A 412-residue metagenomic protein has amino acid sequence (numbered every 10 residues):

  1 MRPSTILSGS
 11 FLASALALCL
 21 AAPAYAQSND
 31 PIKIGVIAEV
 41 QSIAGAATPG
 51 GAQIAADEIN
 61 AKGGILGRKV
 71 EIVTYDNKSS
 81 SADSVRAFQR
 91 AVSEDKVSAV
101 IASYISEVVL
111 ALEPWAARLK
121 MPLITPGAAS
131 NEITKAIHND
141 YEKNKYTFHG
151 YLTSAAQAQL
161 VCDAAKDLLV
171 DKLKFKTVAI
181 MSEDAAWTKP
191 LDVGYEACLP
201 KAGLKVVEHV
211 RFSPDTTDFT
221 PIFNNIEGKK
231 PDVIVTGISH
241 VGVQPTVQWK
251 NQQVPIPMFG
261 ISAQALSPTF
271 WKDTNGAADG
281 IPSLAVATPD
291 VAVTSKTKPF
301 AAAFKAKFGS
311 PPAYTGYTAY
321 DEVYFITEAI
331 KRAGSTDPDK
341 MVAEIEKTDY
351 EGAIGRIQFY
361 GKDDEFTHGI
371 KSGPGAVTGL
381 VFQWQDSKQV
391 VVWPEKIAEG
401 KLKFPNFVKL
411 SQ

Functional and structural regions predicted by a protein language model:
M1-K33, A61, S411-Q412: Short, low-complexity disordered leader/linker segments with a strong preference for bacterial N-terminal type II
Y25-V36, G63-K69, L168-K176: Immediate post-signal peptide segment of exported/extracytoplasmic ligand-binding proteins
P31, A44-Q53, K62-H138, G150 (+2 more regions): Beta-alpha junction/loop-to-helix N-cap segments that form part of ligand/metal-binding clefts
K33-Q53, Y75-A82, Y104-I105, M181-P190 (+2 more regions): Extracytoplasmic "Venus flytrap"
V97-V207, P257-G280: Extracytoplasmic ligand/sensor domains, especially the bilobed periplasmic-binding protein
S130, S154, T246-Y320, K331-R332 (+1 more regions): Extracellular/periplasmic periplasmic-binding protein-like sensory domains
L191-V286: Extracellular/periplasmic bilobed ligand-binding domains
A306-A313, T327-V391, Q412: Segments of small-molecule ligand-sensing domains
